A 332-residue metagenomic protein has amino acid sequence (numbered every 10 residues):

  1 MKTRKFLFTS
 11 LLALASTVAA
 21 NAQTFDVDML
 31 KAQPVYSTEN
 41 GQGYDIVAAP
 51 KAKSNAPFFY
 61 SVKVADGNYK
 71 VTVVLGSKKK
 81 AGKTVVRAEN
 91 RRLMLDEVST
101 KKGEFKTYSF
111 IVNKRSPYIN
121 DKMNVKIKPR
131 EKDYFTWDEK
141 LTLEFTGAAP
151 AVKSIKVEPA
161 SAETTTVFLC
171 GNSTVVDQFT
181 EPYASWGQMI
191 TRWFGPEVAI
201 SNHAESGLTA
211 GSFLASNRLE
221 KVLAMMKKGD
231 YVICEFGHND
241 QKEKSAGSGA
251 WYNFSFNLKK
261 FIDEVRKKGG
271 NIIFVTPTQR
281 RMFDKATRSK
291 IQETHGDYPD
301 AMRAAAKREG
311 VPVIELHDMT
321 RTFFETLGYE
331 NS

Functional and structural regions predicted by a protein language model:
M1, E89, N217-S332: Alpha-helical cap/lid subdomain in secreted, periplasmic, or secretory-pathway luminal O-acyl-processing enzymes
M1-Q23: Bacterial Sec-dependent N-terminal signal peptides
Q23-N55, A149-P159, T165-T166, S173-V176: Low-complexity, Gly/Ser/Thr/Pro- and Asn/Asp-enriched, turn/coil-prone segments that serve as flexible N-terminal
K53-G67: Short beta-strands within extracellular/lumenal beta-sheet-rich domains
Y60, L75-L95: Short, surface-exposed beta-strand/strand-loop-strand elements in extracellular ectodomains
G67-V74: A short tyrosine-centered beta-strand micro-motif
D96-I127: Extracellular carbohydrate recognition and processing domains and analogous Trp-centered ligand-binding platforms
L143, G147-E205, R218-V232: Serine-esterase "nucleophile elbow" of acetyl-processing enzymes
